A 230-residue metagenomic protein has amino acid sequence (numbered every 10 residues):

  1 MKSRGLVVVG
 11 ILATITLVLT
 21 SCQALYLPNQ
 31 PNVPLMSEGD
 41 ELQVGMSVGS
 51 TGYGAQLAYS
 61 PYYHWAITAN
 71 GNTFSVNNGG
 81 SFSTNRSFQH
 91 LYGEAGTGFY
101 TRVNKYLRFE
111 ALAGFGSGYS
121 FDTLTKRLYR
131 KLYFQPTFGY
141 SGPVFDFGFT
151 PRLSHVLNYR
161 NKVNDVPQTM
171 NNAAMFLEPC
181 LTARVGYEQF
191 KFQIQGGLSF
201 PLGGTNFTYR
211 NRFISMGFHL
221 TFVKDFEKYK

Functional and structural regions predicted by a protein language model:
M1-Q30, D225-K230: Cleavable N-terminal export/targeting peptides
V7, V48-G49, F218: Short hydrophobic/aromatic segments of transmembrane alpha-helices and their interfaces
G10-T16, G52-G54, N78-R86: Intrinsically disordered, low-complexity coil segments
C22-S81, V223: Short glycine/proline- and aromatic-enriched beta-strand/turn motifs that initiate or cap beta-hairpins
M36-V44, Y53, Y63-W65, K105-A111 (+3 more regions): Outer-envelope beta-barrel architecture signal
E38-D40, T51, L91, L132 (+1 more regions): Residues that act as N-cap/strand-start positions at coil-to-secondary-structure junctions
Y59, H64-H155: Gram-negative (and chloroplast) outer-membrane scaffold detector with strong preference for beta-barrel transmembrane
G116-K230: Outer-membrane beta-barrel transmembrane domain signature
